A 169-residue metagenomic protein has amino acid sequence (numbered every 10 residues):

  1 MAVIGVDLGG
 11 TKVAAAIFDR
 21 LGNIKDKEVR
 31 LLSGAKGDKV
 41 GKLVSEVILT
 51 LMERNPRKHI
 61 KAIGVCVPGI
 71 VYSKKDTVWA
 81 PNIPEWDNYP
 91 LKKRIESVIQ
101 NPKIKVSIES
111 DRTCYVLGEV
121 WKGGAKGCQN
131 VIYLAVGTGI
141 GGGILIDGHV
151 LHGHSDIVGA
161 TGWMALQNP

Functional and structural regions predicted by a protein language model:
M1-D7, V131-L134: Two-metal-ion RNase H-like nuclease active-site motif
V3-V67: Conserved phosphate-binding loops in N-terminal lobes of ATP-dependent enzymes of the actin/Hsp70/sugar-kinase
D7, D111, G137: Conserved G/P- and acidic residue-centered "switch" motifs that form tight phosphate/ATP-binding loops in soluble
T11, P68-V71, G137-G139: Short glycine-rich anion-binding loops that position phosphate/pyrophosphate groups of nucleotides and phosphorylated
A16-D19, K27-V29, K36-G37, S107 (+1 more regions): Glycine/GP-enriched mid-protein hinge/lid loop-to-helix segment characteristic of carbohydrate kinases
N23-I24, V71, T77-V78, V150-L151: Hydrophobic "anchor" residues
L32, D38-S45, L49, K58-I63 (+1 more regions): Glycine-rich phosphate-binding loop and adjoining helix at the ATP-binding site of ATP-dependent phosphoryl-transfer
